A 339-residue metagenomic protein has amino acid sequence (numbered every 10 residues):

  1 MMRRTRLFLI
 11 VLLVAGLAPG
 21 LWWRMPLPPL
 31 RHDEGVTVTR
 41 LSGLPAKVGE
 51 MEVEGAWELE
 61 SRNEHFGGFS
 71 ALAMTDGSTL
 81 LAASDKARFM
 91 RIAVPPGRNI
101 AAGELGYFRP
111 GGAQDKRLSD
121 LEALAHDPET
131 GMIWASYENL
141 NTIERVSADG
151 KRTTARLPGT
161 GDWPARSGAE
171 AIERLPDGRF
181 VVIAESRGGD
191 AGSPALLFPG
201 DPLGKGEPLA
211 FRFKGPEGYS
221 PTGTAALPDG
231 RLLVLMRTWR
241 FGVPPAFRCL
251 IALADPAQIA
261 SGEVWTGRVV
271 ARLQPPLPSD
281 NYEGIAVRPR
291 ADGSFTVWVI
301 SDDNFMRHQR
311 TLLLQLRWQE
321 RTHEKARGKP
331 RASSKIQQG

Functional and structural regions predicted by a protein language model:
M2-K329, S334-G339: Sequence/structural signature of beta-propeller domains
